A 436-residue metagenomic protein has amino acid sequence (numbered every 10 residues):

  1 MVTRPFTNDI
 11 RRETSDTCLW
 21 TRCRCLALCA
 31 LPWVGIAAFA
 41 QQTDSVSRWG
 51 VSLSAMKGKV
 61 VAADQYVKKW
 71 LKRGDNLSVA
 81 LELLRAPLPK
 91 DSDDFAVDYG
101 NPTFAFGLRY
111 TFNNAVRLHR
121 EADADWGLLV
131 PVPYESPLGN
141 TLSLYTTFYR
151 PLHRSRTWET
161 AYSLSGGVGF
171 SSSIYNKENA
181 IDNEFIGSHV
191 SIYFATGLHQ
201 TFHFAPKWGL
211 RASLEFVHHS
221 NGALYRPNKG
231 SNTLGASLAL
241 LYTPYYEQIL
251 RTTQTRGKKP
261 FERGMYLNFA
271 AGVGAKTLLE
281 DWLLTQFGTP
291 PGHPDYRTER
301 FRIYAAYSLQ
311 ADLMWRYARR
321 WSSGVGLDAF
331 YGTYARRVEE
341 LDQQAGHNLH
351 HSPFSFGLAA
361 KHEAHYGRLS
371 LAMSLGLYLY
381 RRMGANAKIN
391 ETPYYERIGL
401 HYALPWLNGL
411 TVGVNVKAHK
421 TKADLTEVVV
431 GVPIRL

Functional and structural regions predicted by a protein language model:
S45-V51, D98-F104, R156-Y162, P206-L210 (+7 more regions): Outer-envelope beta-barrel architecture signal
S47, R73-V79, G100-P102, S136-L144 (+7 more regions): Residues that define the transmembrane beta-barrel architecture of outer-membrane proteins
V51-A55, F104-L108, Y162-G166, T196-L198 (+8 more regions): Membrane-embedded beta-strand positions of outer-membrane beta-barrel proteins
A55-V61, L108-N114, G166-I174, F216-G222 (+8 more regions): Transmembrane beta-strands of outer-membrane beta-barrel pores
K59-A80, H119-Y134, T277-S308: Surface-exposed strand-loop-strand hairpins of Gram-negative outer-membrane beta-barrel proteins
A63-K68, R117-D123, I174-I181, G222-K229 (+5 more regions): Outer-membrane beta-barrel translocator domains and adjoining extracellular loop/strand segments of Gram-negative
L81-L83, N232-T253, A423-L436: Outer-membrane beta-barrel "beta-signal"
R85-P87, V97, R150-L152, Q200-F202 (+6 more regions): Residue-level signature of outer-membrane beta-barrel architecture
